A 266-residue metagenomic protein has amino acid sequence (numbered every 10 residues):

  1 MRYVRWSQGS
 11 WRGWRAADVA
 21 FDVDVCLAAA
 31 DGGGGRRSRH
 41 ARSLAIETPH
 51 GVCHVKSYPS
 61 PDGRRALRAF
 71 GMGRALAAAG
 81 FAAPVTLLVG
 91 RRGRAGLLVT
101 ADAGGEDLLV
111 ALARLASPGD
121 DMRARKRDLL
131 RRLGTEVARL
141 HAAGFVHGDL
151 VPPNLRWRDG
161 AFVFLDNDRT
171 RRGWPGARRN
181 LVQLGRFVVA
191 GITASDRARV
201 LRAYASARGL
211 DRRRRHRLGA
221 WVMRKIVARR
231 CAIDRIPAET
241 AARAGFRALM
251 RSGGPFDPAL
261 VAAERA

Functional and structural regions predicted by a protein language model:
D18-A113, D120-D121, R132-A143, H147 (+3 more regions): Conserved ATP-binding subdomain of kinase catalytic cores across diverse folds
D62, D107, L155, R172-G173: Conserved protein kinase catalytic core
G104, P152, R169: Short, glycine/acidic-enriched loop or turn micro-motifs at the edges of active sites
K126-L130: Short alpha-helical scaffold element within the canonical Hanks-type protein kinase domain
L150-W157: Hydrophobic residue at the +6 position relative to the catalytic HRD Asp in the kinase catalytic loop
W157-V163: Conserved metal-phosphate-binding beta-hairpin within the catalytic cores of diverse ATP-dependent phosphoryl-transfer
V163-A228: C-lobe/activation-segment region of protein kinase-like
